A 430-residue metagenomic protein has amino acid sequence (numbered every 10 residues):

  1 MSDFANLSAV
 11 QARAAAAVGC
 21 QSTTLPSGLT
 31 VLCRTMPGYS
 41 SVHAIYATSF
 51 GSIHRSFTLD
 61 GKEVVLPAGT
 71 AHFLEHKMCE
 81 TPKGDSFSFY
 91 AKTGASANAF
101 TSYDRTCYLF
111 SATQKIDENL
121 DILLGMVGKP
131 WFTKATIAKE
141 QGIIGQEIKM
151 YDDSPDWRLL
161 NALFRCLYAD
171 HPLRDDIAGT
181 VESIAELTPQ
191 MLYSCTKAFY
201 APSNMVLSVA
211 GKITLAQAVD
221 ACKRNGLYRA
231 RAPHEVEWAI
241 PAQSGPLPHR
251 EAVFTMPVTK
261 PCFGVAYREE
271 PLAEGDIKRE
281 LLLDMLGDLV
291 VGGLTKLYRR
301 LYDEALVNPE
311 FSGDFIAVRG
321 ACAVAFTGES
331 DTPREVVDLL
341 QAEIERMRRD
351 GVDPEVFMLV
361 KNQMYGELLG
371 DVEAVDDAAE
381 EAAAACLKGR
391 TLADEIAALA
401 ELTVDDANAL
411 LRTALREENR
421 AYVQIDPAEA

Functional and structural regions predicted by a protein language model:
M1-A12, V206-G211, M347, M358-A430: C-terminal regions of mature proteins
M1-S86, Y193-R300, N419-A430: His/Glu-rich zincin catalytic helix
D3, P82-C195, A216, N308 (+4 more regions): Acidic/histidine-enriched segments that form metal/cofactor-coordinating and catalytic pocket/exosite environments
D60, E75-K77, C107-S111, W131 (+5 more regions): Second-shell loop/turn segments in exported
A99-S102, D175-D176, K197-S203, M256-T259 (+3 more regions): Short, flexible turn/loop "capping" segments at secondary-structure junctions
P233-I240, P309-D314, D350-V360: Flexible, glycine/charged-enriched surface loops at secondary-structure junctions
G264-P271, D288-S330: A structural supersecondary motif
V324-D353: Extended amphipathic alpha-helical segments enriched in small hydrophobics
